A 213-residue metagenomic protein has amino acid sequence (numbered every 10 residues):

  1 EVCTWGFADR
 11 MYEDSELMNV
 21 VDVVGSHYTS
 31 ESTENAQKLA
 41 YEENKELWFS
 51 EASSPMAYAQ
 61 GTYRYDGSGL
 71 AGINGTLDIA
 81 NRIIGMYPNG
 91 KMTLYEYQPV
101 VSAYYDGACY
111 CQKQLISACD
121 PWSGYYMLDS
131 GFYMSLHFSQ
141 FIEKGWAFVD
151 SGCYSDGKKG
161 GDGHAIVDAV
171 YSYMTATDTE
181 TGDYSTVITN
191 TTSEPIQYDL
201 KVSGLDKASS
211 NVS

Functional and structural regions predicted by a protein language model:
E1-R82, N89: Noncatalytic carbohydrate-binding groove/subsite architecture in carbohydrate-active enzymes
G25-Y28, E51-A52, E96-P99, C153 (+2 more regions): Active-site proximal loops enriched in glycine and acidic residues that flank catalytic Cys/His/Asp and coordinate
S32-T33, I142-W146, E194-I196: Short amphipathic alpha-helical segments with coiled-coil-like heptad repeat character
Q37-A40, T62, Y110, D150-S151 (+1 more regions): Composition- and surface-driven signal marking solvent-exposed, interaction-prone regions in large proteins
F49-I142, W146-D162: Aromatic/acidic polysaccharide-binding cleft in carbohydrate-active enzymes
S155-K207: Carbohydrate-binding surface patches
